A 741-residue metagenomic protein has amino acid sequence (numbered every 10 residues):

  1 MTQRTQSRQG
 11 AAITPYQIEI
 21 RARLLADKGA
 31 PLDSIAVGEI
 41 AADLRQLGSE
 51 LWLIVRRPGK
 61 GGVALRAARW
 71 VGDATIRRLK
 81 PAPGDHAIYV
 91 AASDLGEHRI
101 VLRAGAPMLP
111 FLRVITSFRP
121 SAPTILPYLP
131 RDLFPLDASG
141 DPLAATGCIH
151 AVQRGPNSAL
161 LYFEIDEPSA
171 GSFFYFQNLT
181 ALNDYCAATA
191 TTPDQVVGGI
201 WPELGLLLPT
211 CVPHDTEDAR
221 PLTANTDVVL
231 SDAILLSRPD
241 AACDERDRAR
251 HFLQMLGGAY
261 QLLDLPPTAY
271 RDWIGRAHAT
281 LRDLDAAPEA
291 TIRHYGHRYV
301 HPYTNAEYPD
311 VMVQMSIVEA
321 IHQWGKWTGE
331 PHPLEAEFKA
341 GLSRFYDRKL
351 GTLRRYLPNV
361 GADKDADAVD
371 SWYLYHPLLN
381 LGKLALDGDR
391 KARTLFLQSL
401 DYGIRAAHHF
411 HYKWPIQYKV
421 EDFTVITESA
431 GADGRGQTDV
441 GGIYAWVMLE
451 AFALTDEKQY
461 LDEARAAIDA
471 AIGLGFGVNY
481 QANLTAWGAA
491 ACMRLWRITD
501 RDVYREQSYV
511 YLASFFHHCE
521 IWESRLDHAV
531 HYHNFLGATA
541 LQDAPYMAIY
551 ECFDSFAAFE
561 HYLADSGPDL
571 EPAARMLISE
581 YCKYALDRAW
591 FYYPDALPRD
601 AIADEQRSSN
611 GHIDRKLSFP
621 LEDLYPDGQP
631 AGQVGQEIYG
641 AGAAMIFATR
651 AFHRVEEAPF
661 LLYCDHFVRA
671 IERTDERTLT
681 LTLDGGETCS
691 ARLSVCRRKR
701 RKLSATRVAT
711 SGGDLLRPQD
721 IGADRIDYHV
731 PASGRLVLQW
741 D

Functional and structural regions predicted by a protein language model:
T2-Q398, L679, C689-W740: Carbohydrate-recognition beta-sandwich/jelly-roll modules in extracellular/periplasmic carbohydrate-active proteins
A269-N479, N483-C689: Catalytic domains of carbohydrate-active enzymes that cleave complex glycans
